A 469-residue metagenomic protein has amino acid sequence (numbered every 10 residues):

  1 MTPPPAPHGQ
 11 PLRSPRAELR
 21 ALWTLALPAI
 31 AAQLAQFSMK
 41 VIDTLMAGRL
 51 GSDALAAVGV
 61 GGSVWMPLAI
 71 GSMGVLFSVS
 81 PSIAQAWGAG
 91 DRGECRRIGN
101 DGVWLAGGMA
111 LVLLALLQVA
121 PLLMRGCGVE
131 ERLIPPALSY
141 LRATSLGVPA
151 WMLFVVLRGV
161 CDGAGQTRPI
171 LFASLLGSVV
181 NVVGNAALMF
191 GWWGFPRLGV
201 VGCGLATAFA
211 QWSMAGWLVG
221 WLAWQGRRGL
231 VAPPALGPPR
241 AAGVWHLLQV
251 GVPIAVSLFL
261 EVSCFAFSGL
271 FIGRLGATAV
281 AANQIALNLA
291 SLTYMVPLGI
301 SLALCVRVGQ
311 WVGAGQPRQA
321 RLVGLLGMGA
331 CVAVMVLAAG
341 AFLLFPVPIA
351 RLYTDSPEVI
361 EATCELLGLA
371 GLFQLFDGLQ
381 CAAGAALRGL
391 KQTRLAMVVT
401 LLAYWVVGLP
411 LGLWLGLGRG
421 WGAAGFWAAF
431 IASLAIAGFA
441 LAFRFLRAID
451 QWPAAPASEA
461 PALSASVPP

Functional and structural regions predicted by a protein language model:
M1-A29, I83-P149, V180-V183, A187 (+3 more regions): Short alpha-helical transmembrane segments in multi-pass integral membrane proteins
T24, A47-M66, R132-P136, V200-V201 (+6 more regions): Interfacial/gating helices of multi-pass transporter permease domains
T24-D43, A143, G147, F154 (+6 more regions): Transmembrane helical elements of multi-pass membrane transporters/channels
A29, Q33, T44-L45, G62 (+16 more regions): Transmembrane alpha-helix boundary and packing residues in multipass membrane permease domains and related
L34, S38-A56, M124-E131, A187-L198 (+4 more regions): Helix-terminus/linker motif at the lipid-water interface of multi-pass membrane proteins
L55-Q118, W151-I170, G269, A282-P346 (+1 more regions): Small-residue-rich hydrophobic transmembrane alpha-helices
L76, S80, T144-D162, I170-S178 (+7 more regions): Short runs within selected transmembrane alpha-helices of multi-pass transporters and secretion channels
